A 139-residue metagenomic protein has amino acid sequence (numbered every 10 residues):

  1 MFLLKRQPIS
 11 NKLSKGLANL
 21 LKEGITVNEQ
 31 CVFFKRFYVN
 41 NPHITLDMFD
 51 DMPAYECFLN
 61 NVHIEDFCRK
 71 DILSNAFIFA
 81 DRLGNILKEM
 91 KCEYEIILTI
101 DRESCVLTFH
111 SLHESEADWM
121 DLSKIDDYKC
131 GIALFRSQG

Functional and structural regions predicted by a protein language model:
M1-F67: N-terminal leader/targeting segments
L59-R82, K91: Long, charged/polar, surface-exposed segments that mediate recognition or autoinhibition
S74, D81-G139: Acidic, proline/glycine-rich low-complexity IDRs
